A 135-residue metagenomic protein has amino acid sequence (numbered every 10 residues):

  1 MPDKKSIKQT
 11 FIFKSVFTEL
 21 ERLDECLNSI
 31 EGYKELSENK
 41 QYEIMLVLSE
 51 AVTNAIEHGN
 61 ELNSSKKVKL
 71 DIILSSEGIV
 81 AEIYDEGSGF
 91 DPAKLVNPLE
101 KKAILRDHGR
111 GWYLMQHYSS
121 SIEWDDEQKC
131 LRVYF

Functional and structural regions predicted by a protein language model:
P2-Q9, I56-F135: Conserved beta-strand-loop-beta-strand hairpin that lines the nucleotide-binding pocket of ATP/GTP-utilizing enzymes
S6-E38: Helix-loop-beta hinge of the Bergerat
K14-V16, L20, S29, M45 (+3 more regions): Generic signature of intrinsically disordered, low-complexity segments enriched in small/polar residues
L27-S49, I104-L105: Conserved short strand/loop->alpha-helix "switch" segment adjacent to the catalytic nucleotide/phosphoryl-transfer site
E50, N54: Conserved polar catalytic motif of the HATPase_c/GHKL fold
